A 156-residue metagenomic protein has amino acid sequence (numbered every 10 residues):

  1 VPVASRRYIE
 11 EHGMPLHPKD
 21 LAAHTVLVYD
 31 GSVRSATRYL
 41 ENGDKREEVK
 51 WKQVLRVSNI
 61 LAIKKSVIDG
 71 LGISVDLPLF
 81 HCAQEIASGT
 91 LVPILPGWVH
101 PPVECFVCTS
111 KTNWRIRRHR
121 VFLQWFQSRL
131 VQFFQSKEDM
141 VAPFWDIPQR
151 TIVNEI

Functional and structural regions predicted by a protein language model:
V3-L27, G43: Flexible hinge/capping segments at coil-to-helix
R7-G13, K52-R56, S110: Short, well-ordered beta-strand elements within core beta-sheets of diverse protein domains
H17-K19, Y29-D30, K45-E47, A83 (+1 more regions): Short secondary-structure boundary/capping segments
K19, K64-K65, R120: Alpha-helical segments flanking ligand/cofactor-binding loops in enzyme cores
A23-H24, L71, E104-C105: Short, surface-exposed beta-edge/turn micro-motifs
T25-K45: Secondary-structure junction motif
E48-P93, V99-H100, D139: Hydrophobic hinge/microswitch elements
L79-S88, W98-I156: C-terminal effector-binding regulatory domain of bacterial HTH transcription factors
